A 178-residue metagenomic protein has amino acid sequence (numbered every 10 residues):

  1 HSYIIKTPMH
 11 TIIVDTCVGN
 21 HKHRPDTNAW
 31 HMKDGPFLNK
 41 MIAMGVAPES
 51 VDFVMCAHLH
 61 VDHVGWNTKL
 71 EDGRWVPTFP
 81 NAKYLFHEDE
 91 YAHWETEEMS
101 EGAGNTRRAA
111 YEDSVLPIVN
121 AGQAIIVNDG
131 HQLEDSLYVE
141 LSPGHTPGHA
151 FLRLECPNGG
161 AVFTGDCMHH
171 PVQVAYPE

Functional and structural regions predicted by a protein language model:
H1-N39, A43, F151-G165: Conserved beta-strand hairpin/beta-sheet module of binuclear metal-dependent hydrolase folds, prominently
T16-G19, L59, D89-E90, H145-T146 (+1 more regions): Active-site metal-binding loops of divalent metal-dependent hydrolases
H23-P25, H169-E178: Active-site gating loops and adjacent loop-to-helix segments of metal-dependent hydrolytic enzymes
R24-D26, W66-T68, E95-M99, A150-F151: A short secondary-structure junction signal
H31-V46, S50-D52, T78-L141: Metallo-beta-lactamase
V51-D62: Metallo-beta-lactamase
V64-R74: Metal-dependent catalytic neighborhoods of phosphoester/phosphodiester hydrolases
A121-H170: Copper-binding active sites and cupredoxin-like electron-transfer domains, recognizing His/Cys-rich ligand loops
